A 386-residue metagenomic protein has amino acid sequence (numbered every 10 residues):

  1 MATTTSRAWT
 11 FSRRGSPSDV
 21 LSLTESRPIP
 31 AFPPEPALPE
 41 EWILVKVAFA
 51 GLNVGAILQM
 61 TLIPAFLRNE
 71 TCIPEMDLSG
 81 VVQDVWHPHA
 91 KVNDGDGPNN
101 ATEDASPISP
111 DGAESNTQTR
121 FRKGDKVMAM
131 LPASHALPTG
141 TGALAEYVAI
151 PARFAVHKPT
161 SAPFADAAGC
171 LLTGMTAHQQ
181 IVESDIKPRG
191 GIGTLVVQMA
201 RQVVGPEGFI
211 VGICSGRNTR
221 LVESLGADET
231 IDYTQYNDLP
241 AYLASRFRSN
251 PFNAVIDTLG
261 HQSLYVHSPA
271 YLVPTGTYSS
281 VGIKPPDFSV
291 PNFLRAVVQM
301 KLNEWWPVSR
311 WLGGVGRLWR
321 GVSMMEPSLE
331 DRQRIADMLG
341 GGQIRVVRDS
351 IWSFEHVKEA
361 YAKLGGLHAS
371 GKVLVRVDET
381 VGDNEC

Functional and structural regions predicted by a protein language model:
P30-L52, I63-H135: Glycine-rich beta-strand-centered segment in the early N-terminal region that forms part of a ligand/cofactor-binding
W86, L131-P132, A152, C214 (+2 more regions): Conserved "cap/hinge" positions at secondary-structure junctions
D94-R120, A129-G190: NAD(P)H dinucleotide-binding glycine-rich loop of Rossmann-like/cofactor-binding domains, especially the beta1-alpha1
P98, A168-Y236: Mid-domain Rossmann-like dinucleotide-binding core that forms the NAD(H)/NADP(H) cofactor-binding site
E183-P188, F247-R248, A270: Glycine-rich helix-loop-beta junction characteristic of Rossmann-like nucleotide cofactor-binding loops
N237-N250: Short amphipathic alpha-helix with an adjacent loop that forms part of the alpha/beta core around
S249, D337, G342-S350, K358-C386: C-terminal capping/lid region of NAD(P)-dependent oxidoreductase domains
Q262-G341, D378-C386: Glycine-rich phosphate-binding loop and adjacent beta-alpha segment of Rossmann(oid) nucleotide-cofactor-binding
